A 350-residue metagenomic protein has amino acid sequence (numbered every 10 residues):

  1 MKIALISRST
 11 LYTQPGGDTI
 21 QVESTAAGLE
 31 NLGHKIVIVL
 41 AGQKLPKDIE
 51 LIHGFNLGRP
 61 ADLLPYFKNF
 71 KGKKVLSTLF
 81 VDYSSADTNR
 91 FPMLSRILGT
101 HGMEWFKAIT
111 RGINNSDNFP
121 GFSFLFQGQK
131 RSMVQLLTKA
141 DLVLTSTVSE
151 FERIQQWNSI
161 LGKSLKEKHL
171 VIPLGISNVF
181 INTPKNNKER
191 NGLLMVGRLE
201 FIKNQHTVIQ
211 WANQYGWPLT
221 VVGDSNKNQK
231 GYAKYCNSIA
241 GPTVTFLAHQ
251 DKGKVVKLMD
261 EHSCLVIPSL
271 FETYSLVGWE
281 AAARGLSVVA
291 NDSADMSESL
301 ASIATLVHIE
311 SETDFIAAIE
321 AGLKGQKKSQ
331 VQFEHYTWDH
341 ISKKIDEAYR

Functional and structural regions predicted by a protein language model:
G17, K324-R350: A charged, aromatic-enriched C-terminal amphipathic alpha-helix characteristic of glycosyltransferases across folds
T100-V143: Membrane-proximal helix-turn-helix segments that form the acceptor-binding/catalytic region of lipid-linked
L137, H249, K257-H262, I345: Short alpha-helical donor nucleotide-sugar binding micro-motif in glycosyltransferases
L144, P184-K203, I209-G216, T220: Conserved donor-binding/catalytic core segment of Leloir-type glycosyltransferases
Q156-S159, P218-T243, K254: Short, structured helix-loop element that forms part of the nucleotide-activated donor/catalytic region
L270: Aromatic "clamp/platform" in nucleotide-sugar-dependent glycosyltransferases that forms part of the donor/acceptor
S287-A290: Short hydrophobic beta-strand element within catalytic cores of glycosyltransferases and related nucleotide-activated
A304-T313, A317-K324: Conserved acidic donor-binding segment of nucleotide-sugar-dependent glycosyltransferases
